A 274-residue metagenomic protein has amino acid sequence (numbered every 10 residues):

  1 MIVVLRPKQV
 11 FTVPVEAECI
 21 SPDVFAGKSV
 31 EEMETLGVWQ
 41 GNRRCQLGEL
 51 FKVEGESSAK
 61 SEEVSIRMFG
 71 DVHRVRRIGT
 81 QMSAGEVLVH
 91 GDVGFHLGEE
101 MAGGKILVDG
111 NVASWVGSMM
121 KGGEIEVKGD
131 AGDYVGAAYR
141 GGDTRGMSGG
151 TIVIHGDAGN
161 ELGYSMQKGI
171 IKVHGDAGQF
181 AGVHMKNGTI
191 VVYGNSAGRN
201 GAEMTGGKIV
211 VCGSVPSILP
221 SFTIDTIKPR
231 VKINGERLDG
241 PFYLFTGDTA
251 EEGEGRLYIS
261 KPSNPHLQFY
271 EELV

Functional and structural regions predicted by a protein language model:
M1-D71, R77, E126-K128, G132 (+7 more regions): Intrinsically disordered, low-complexity terminal regions
E63-G79, S83-A102, L107-A113, G117 (+3 more regions): Surface-facing alpha-helical segments and adjacent helix-coil boundary elements at the starts of domains
